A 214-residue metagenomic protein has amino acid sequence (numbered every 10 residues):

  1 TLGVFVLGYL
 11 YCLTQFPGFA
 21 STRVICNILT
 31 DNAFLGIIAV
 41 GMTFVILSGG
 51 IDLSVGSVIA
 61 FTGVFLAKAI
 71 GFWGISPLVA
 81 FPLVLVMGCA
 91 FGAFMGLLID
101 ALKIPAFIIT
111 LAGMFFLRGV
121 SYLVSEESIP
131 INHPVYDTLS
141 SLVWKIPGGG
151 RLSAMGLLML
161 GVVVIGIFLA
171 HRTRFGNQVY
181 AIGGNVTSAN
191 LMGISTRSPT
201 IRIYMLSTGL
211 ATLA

Functional and structural regions predicted by a protein language model:
T1-V6, L10, L191-S198: Cytosolic-side transmembrane-helix boundaries in multi-pass membrane proteins
L2-G3, I28, L35-G36, S57-F61 (+4 more regions): Hydrophobic alpha-helical transmembrane segments
V4-A20, S48, S121-S125, I167-R174: Structural signal for alpha-helical transmembrane segments and their membrane-water exit/capping regions in multi-pass
G8, G63, M87, G113-L117 (+3 more regions): Transmembrane alpha-helical core residues of multi-pass small-molecule transporters, especially secondary transporters
G8-W73, L97-I104, S188: Single transmembrane alpha-helix segments in multi-pass membrane proteins
F34-L35, G63-V64, A112-S121, L191: Small-residue-rich segments of transmembrane alpha-helices in multi-pass membrane proteins, especially helix faces
S76, A80-F81, A90-M95, I99 (+1 more regions): Helix-loop-helix "hairpin" substructures at the membrane interface of multi-pass membrane proteins
A106-T173, P199-R202: Transmembrane helix-bundle core of multi-pass membrane transporters and related energy-transducing complexes
